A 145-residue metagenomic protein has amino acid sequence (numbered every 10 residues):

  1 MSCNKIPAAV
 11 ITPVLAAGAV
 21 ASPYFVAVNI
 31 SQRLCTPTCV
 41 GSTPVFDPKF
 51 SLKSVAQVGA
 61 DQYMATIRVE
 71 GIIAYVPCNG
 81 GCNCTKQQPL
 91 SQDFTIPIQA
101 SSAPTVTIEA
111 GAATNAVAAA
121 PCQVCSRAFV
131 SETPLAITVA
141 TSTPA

Functional and structural regions predicted by a protein language model:
M1-A145: Viral structural modules
